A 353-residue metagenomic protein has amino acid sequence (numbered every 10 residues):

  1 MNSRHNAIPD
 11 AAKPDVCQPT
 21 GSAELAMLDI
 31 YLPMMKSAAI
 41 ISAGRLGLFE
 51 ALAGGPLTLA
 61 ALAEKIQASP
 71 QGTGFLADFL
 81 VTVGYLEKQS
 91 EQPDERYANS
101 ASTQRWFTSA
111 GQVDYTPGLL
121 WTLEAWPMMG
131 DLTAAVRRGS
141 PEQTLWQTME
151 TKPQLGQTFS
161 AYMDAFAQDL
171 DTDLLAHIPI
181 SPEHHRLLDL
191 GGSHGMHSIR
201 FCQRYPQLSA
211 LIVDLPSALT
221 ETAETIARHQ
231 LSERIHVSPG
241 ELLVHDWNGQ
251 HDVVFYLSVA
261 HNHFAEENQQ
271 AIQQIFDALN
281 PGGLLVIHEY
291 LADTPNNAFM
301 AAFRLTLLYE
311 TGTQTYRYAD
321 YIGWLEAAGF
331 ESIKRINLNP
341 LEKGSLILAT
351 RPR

Functional and structural regions predicted by a protein language model:
N2-T82, E87, L190-R353: Alpha-helical subdomain
K13, L25-R45, E50-P56, E64-K65 (+1 more regions): Conserved Class I S-adenosyl-L-methionine-dependent methyltransferase catalytic core
